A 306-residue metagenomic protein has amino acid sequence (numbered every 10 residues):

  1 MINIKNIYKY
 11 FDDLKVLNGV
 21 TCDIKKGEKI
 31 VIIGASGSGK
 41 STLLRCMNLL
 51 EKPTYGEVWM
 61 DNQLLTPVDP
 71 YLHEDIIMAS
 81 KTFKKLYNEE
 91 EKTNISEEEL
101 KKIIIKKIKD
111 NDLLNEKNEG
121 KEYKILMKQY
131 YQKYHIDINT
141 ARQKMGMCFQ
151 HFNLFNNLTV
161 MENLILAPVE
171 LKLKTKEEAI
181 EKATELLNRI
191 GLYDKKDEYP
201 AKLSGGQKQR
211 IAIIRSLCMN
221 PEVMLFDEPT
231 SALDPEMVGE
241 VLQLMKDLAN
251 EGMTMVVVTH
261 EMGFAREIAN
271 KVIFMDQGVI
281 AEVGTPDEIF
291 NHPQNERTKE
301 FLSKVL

Functional and structural regions predicted by a protein language model:
N48: Helix-to-loop junction immediately C-terminal to a conserved catalytic motif
G56-P67, E74, K117-M127: Conserved ABC transporter NBD signature motif
Y199-L203, Q207: Conserved ABC ATPase signature
C218-E222: A short, proline-enriched helix->beta-strand linker immediately N-terminal to the Walker B motif in ABC-type P-loop
V283-G284: ABC ATPase "signature
